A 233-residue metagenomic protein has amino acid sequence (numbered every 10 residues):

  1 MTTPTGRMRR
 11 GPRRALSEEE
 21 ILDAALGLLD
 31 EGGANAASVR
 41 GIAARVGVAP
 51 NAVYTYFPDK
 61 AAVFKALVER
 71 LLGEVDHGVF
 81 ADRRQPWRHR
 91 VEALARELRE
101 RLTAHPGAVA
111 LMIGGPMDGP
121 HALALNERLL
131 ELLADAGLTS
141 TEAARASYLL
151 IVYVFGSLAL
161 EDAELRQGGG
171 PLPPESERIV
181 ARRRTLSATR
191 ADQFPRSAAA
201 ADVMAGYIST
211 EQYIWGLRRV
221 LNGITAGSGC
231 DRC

Functional and structural regions predicted by a protein language model:
M1-L16, G27, F80-R83, S187 (+2 more regions): N-terminal intrinsically disordered/low-complexity leader segments
E20, A24, L28-A62, A66: Helix-turn-helix
E20-G27, E31, A62-G78, H89 (+2 more regions): Alpha-helical structural segments
K65-V68, R99-H121, E127-R128, A159-R166 (+1 more regions): Amphipathic alpha-helical segments used for helix-helix packing
H77-A124, S140, S147-L150: Hydrophobic alpha-helical connector segments
L125-R183, A205, I224-G227, R232: Hydrophobic alpha-helical bundle segments that form small-molecule/ligand-binding pockets
S209-T225: C-terminal all-alpha effector/ligand-binding and dimerization domain of prokaryotic HTH-type transcriptional repressors
